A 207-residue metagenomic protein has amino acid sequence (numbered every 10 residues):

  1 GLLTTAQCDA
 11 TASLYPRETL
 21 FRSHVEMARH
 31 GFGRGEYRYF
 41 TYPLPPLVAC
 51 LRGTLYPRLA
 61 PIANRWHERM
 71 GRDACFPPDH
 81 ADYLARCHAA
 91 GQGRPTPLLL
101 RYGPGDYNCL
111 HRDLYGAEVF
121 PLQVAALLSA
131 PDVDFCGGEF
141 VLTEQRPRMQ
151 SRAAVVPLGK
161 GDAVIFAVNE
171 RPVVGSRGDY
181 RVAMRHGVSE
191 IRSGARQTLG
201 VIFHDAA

Functional and structural regions predicted by a protein language model:
G1-L122, L127-I165, N169-A207: Fe(II)/2-oxoglutarate oxygenase catalytic core
